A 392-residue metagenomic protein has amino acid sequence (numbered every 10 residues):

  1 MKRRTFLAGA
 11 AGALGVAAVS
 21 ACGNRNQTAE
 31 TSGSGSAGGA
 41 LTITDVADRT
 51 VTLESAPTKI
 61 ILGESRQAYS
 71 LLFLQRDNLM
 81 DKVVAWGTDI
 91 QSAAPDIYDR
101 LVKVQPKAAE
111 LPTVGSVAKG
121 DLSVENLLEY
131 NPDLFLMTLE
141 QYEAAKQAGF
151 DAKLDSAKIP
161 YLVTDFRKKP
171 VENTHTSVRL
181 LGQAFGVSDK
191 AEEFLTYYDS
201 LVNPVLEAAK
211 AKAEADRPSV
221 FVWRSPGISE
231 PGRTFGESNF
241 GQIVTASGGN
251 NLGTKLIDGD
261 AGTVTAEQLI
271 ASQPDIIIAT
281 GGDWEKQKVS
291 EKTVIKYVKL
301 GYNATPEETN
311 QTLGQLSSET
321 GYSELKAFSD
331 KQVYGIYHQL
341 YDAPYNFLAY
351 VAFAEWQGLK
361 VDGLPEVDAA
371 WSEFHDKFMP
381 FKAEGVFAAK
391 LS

Functional and structural regions predicted by a protein language model:
K2-L72, D189-W223, D362-S392: Bacterial Sec-exported substrate-binding components of ABC uptake systems
V46-D48, V114-S123, I257-T265: Short helix-initiation/N-cap motifs at beta->coil->alpha
I61-G63, V84-G87, L134-T138, Y161-T164 (+4 more regions): Structural recognition of the beta-strand scaffold that forms the well-ordered cores of secreted hydrolase catalytic
A68-E129, L134, L139-E140: A short, structured surface patch at a secondary-structure boundary
W86-D96, L139-G149, T164-S177, A213-Q242 (+1 more regions): Extracytoplasmic ligand-binding site segments that recognize negatively charged/polar headgroups
G115, K169-F185, E192, E207 (+1 more regions): Structured C-terminal subdomain patch of bacterial secreted/periplasmic proteins
N239-G259: Alpha-helical, coiled-coil/dimerization segments enriched in small aliphatic residues
L252-D258, T265-E267, Q273-N303: Pocket-lining segment of extracytoplasmic ligand-binding domains
